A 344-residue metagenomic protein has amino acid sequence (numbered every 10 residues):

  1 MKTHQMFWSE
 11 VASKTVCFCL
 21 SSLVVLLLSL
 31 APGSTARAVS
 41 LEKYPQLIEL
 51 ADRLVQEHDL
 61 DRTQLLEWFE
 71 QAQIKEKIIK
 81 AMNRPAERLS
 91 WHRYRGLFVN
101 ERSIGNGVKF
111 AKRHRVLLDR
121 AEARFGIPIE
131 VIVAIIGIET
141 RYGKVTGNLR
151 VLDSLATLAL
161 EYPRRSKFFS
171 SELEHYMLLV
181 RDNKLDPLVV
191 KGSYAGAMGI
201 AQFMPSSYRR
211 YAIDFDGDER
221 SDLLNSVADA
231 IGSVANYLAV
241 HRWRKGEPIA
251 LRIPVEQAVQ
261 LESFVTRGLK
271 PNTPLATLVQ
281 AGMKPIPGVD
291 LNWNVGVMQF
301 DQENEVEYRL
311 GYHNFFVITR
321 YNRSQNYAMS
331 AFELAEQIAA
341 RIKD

Functional and structural regions predicted by a protein language model:
M1-K14: N-terminal secretory signal peptides that target proteins for export/translocation
K14-A31: Bacterial N-terminal signal peptides
G33-A38: Sec/Tat signal peptide C-region and signal peptidase I cleavage site
V39-E122: An acidic, Gly/Ser/Thr/Pro-rich helix-cap/linker signature
L65-E87, I136-T140, R150-D153, R252-Q260: Acidic helix-start/capping segments at beta-turn-to-alpha-helix junctions
G96-S233, A239: Acidic/His-rich structured neighborhood in mature extracellular/periplasmic domains
P187, K191-V295, F300-E303: Flexible, glycine-rich surface segments
V295, F300-D344: C-terminal functional modules
